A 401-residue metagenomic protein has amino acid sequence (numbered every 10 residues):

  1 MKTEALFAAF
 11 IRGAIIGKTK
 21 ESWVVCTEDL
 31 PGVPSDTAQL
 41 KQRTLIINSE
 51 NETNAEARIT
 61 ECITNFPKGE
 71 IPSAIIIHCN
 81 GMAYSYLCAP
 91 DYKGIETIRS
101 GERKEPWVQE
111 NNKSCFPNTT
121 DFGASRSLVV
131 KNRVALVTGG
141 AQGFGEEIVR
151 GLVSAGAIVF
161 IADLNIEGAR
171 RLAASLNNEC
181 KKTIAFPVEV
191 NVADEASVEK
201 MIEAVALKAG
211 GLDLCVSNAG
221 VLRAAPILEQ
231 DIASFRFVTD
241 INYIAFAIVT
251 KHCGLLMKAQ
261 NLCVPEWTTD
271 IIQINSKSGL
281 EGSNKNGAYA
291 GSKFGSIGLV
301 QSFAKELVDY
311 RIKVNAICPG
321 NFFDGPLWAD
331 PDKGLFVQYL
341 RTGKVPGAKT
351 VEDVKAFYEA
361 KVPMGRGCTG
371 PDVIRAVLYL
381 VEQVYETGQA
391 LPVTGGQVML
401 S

Functional and structural regions predicted by a protein language model:
M1-A135, E147: Glycine-rich flexible loops
P226-I227, D231-R236, Y358: Substrate-binding pocket helix/loop in short-chain dehydrogenase/reductase
L228, E281-G287, D309, G365: Active-site loop immediately N-terminal to the catalytic Tyr-X3-Lys motif of short-chain dehydrogenase/reductase
T250, S292, V300: Active-site helix of classical SDR
L255, K305-E306: Alpha-helical segment proximal to the catalytic Tyr-Lys
S276: Residue(s) in the substrate-gating loop at a strand-loop-helix junction that position the organic substrate next
R366-V393, V398: C-terminal substrate-recognition "lid" of short-chain dehydrogenase/reductases
